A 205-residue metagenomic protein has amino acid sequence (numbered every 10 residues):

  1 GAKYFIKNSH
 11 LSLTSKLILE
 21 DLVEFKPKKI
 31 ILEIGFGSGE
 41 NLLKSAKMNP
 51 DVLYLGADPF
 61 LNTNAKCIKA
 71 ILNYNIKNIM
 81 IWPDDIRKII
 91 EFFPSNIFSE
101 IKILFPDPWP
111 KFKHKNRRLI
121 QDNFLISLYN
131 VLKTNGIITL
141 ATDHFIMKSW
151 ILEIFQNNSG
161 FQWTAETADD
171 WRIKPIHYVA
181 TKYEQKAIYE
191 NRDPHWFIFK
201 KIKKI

Functional and structural regions predicted by a protein language model:
G1-I30, E40-K47: S-adenosyl-L-methionine
G35-S38: Class I SAM-dependent methyltransferase "Motif I" SAM/SAH-binding loop
F60: Conserved SAM/SAH-binding beta-strand->alpha-helix loop
K69-S95: S-adenosyl-L-methionine
E91-E100, F105: A short acidic, Gly/Pro-enriched loop at the edge of an enzyme's catalytic core that lines a small-molecule cofactor
I120-T134: A short glycine-rich, Lys/Arg-flanked "PGG" loop and its adjoining helix->strand segment in the class I
N135-T142: Conserved beta-strand signature within the Rossmann-like core of class I S-adenosyl-L-methionine
E153, N158-I205: Class I S-adenosyl-L-methionine
